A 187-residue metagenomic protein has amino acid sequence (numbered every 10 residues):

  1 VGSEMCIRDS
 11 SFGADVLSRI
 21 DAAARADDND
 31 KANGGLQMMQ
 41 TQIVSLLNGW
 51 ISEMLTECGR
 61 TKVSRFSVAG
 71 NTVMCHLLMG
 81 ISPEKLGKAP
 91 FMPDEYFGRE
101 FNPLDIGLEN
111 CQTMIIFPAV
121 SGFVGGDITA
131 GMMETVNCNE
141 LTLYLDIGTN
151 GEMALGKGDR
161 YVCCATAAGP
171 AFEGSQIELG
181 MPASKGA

Functional and structural regions predicted by a protein language model:
V1, N71, L145-N150: A short acidic Gly-Thr/Ser loop motif
G2-C6: Short, small-residue-biased leader/transition segments that mark boundaries at the very start of proteins
I7, G34-F66, N71-L143, D159-R160: Nucleotide/phosphate-binding catalytic cleft detector across ATP-hydrolyzing and phosphate-transferring enzymes
I7-F12, G169-P170: A short acidic/small-residue loop/turn micro-motif
S11-E57, Q176-I177, G186-A187: N-terminal phosphate-binding loop and adjacent alpha-helix
L17, M74-C75, E84, A130 (+3 more regions): Short, electropositive, low-hydrophobicity segments enriched in small/polar residues
D27, E100-G107, G148, E178-S184: Low-complexity, flexible helical/coil segments
T149-A187: Mobile "lid/hinge" segments at catalytic clefts and subdomain interfaces of large enzymes
